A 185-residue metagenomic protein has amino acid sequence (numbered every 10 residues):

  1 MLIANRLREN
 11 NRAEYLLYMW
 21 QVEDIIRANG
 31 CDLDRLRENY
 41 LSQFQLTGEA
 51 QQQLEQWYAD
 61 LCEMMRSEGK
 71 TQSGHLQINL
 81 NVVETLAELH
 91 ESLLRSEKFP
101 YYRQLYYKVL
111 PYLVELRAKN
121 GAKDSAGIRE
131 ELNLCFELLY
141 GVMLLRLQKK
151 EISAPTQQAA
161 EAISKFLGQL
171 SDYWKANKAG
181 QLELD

Functional and structural regions predicted by a protein language model:
L2-S73: N-terminal interaction modules that seed assembly of large macromolecular complexes
I3, Q53, C62-R66, N81 (+5 more regions): A structural motif
R8-N11, A50, L54, H75 (+4 more regions): Residue-level recognition of alpha-helical structural elements
Q21, A28, Q53-Q56, D60 (+6 more regions): Charged, amphipathic alpha-helical oligomerization/scaffolding segments
I25-A28, L46, D60-T71, E88-F99 (+3 more regions): Amphipathic alpha-helical interaction surfaces
L33-R37, Y58-M65, Y106-R117, Y140-M143: Extended amphipathic alpha-helical scaffold segments
L76-L139: A charged, amphipathic interaction segment
V114-D185: Glycine-rich, aromatic-bearing surface loops/beta-hairpins
